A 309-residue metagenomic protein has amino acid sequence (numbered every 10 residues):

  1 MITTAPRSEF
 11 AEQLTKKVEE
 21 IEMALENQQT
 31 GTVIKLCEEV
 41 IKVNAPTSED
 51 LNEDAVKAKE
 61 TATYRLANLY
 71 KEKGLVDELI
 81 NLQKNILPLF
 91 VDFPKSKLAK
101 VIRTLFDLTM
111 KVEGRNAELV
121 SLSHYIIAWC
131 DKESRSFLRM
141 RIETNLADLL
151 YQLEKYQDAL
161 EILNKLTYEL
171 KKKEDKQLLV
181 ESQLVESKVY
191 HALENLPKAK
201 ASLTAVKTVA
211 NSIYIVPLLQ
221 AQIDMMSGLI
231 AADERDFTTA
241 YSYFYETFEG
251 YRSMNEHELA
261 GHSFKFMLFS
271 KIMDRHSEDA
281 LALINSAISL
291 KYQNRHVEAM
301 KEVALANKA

Functional and structural regions predicted by a protein language model:
M1-A309: Extended alpha-helical scaffold regions
